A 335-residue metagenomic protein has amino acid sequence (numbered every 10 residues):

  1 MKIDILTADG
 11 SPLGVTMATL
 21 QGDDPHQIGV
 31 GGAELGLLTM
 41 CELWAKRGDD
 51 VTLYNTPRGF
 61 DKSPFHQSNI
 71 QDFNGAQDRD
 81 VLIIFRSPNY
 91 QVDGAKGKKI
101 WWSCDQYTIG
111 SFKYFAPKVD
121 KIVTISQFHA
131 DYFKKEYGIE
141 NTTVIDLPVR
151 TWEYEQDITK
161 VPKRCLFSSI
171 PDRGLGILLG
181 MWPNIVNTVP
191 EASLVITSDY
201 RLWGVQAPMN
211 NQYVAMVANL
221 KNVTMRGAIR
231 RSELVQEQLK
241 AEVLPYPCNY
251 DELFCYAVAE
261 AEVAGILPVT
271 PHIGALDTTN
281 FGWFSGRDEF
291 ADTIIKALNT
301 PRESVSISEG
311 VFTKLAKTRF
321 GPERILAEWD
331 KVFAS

Functional and structural regions predicted by a protein language model:
L35, T39, R302-A334: A charged, aromatic-enriched C-terminal amphipathic alpha-helix characteristic of glycosyltransferases across folds
T52-H129: Extended catalytic core of nucleotide-activated donor transferases of GT-like folds
D120-K134, G138-Y154: Donor nucleotide-sugar binding/catalytic pocket of nucleotide-sugar-dependent glycosyltransferases
D157-G174, L178-W182, V186, V195: Conserved donor-binding/catalytic core segment of Leloir-type glycosyltransferases
A207-S232: Nucleotide-activated donor-binding/catalytic signature segment of Leloir-type glycosyltransferases, i.e., the conserved
L239-L253: Acidic donor-binding loop of glycosyltransferase active sites
V263-T270: Short hydrophobic beta-strand element within catalytic cores of glycosyltransferases and related nucleotide-activated
D277-A297: Change "using UDP/GDP/dTDP sugars" to "using nucleotide sugars
